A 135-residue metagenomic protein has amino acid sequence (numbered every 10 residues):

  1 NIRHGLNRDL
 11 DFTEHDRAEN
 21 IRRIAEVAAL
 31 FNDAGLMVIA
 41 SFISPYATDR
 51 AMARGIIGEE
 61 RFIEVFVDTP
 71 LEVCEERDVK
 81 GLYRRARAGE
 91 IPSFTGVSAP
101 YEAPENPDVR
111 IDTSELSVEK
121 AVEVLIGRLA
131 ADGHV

Functional and structural regions predicted by a protein language model:
N1, P45-T48, L116: Short alpha-helical
N1-A29, D33: Conserved substrate/cofactor phosphate-moiety recognition/catalytic segment in nucleotide-dependent phosphotransferases
G5-R8, R50-M52, E75-D78: Short, well-ordered secondary-structure micro-motifs
D11-H15, I57-E59, K80-R84: Short, hinge-like loop/turn segments at secondary-structure boundaries
N20-I56: Charged, well-structured alpha/beta interaction segments
E26-A29, A51, G55, K80 (+3 more regions): Solvent-exposed alpha-helical segments within well-ordered globular domains of core cellular machineries
I39-P45, I57-R77, I111: Conserved phosphate-donor/acceptor-positioning beta-strand/loop module used by diverse small-molecule
D68-V124, A131-V135: Small-molecule kinase domains that catalyze NTP-dependent phosphoryl transfer to phosphate-bearing small molecules
